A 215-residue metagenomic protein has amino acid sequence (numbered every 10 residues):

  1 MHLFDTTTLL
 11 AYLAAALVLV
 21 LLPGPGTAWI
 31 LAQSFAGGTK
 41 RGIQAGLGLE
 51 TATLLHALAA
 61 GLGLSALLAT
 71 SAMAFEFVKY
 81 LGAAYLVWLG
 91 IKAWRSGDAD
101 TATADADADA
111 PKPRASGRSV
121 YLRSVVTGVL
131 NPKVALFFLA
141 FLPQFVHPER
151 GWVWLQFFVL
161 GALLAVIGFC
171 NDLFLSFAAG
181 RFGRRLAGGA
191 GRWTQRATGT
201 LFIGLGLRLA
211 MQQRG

Functional and structural regions predicted by a protein language model:
H2-E76, A140-A165, S176-R184: Juxtamembrane transmembrane-helix termini in multi-pass membrane transport proteins
L17, L21, L54-L58, I91 (+4 more regions): Hydrophobic/aromatic residues within the transmembrane alpha-helices of Major Facilitator Superfamily
G38-L47, K112, V126, G188-G191: Juxtamembrane helix-capping/reentrant segments at transmembrane boundaries
A69-T101, A165, N171-L175, A179 (+1 more regions): Selective transmembrane alpha-helices of multi-pass membrane proteins
R95-S116: Flexible cytoplasmic inter-helical loops of multi-pass small-molecule transporters
G117, S124, L130-A135: Selected transmembrane alpha-helices and immediately adjacent juxtamembrane segments of polytopic inner-membrane
